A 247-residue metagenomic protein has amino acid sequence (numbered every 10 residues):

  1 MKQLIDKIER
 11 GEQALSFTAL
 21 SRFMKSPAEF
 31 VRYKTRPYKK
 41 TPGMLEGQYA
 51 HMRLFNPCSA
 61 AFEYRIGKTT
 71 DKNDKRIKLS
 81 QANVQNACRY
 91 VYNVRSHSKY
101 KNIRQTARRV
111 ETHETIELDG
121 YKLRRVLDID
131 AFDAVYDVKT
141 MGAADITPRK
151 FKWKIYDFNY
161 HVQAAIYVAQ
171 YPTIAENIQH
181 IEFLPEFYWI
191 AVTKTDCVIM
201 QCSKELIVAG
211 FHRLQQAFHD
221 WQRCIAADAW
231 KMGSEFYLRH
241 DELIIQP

Functional and structural regions predicted by a protein language model:
M1-V126, E235, R239: Metal-dependent nuclease catalytic cores that hydrolyze phosphodiester bonds in DNA/RNA, characterized by
P42, E46, Q163, G210: Hydrophobic (often cysteine-bearing) scaffold residues that line and stabilize catalytic clefts of nucleotide/cofactor
A87, Y156, I166-P247: Metal-dependent nuclease catalytic regions and adjoining charged, substrate-binding loops involved in nucleic-acid end
Y100-R104, A131-D137, P172-F183: Secondary-structure boundary elements
G120-R124, A131-D133, T195-C197: Coil-to-beta-strand transition motifs
R125-K150: Conserved catalytic cores of phosphodiester-cleaving nucleases, focusing on short active-site segments
I146-K152, I199-C202: Short acidic, glycine/proline-rich loop/turn micro-motifs
K152-H161: A short acidic, glycine-rich active-site loop that binds or catalyzes chemistry on phosphate/adenosine moieties
